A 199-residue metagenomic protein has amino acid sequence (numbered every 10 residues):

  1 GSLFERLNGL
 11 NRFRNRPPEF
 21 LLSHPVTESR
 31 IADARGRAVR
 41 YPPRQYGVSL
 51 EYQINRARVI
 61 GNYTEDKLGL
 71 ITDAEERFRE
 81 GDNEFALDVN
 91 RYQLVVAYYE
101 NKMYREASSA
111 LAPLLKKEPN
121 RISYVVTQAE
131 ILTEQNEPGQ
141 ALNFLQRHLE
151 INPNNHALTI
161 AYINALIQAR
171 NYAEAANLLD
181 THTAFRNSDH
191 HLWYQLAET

Functional and structural regions predicted by a protein language model:
G1-H156, A169-N171, N177-D180, A184-S188: Extracytoplasmic and endomembrane cell-envelope/extracellular-matrix remodeling and assembly machinery
Q93, T127, A161-Y162, Q195-L196: Canonical tetratricopeptide repeat
A157-I167: Alpha-helical scaffold segments of alpha-solenoid architecture
D189-A197: Alpha-helical protein-protein interaction modules
